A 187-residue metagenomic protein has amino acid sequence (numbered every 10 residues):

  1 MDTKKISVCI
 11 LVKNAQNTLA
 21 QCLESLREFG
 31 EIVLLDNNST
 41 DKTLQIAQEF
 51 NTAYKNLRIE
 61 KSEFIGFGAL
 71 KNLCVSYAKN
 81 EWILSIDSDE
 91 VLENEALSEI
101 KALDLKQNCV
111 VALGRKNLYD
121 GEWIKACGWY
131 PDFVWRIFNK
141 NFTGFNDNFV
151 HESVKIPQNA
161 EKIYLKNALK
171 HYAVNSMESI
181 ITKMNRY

Functional and structural regions predicted by a protein language model:
K5-S7, E31: Cell-envelope/extracellular polymer assembly enzymes that use nucleotide-activated donors
I10-E28: Short, well-formed alpha-helical segments that are part of the catalytic scaffolds of diverse glycosyltransferases
I10-K13, N38, E63-A69: Catalytic phosphate/metal-binding cores of nucleic-acid and nucleotide-processing enzymes, i.e., regions that mediate
N17, S25, D36-I46, D87: A conserved acidic beta->alpha catalytic loop
G30-N38, E60-S62, S88: Short beta-strand/loop segment that forms part of the nucleotide-sugar
L44-Y77: Conserved donor nucleotide-binding strand/loop of the catalytic core
G68-V75, W82, E93-Y187: Catalytic-site signature of metal-activated, phosphate-bearing donor transferases, centered on the GT-A/GT-A-like
S85-I86, E90-V91: Internal alpha-helical transmembrane segments
